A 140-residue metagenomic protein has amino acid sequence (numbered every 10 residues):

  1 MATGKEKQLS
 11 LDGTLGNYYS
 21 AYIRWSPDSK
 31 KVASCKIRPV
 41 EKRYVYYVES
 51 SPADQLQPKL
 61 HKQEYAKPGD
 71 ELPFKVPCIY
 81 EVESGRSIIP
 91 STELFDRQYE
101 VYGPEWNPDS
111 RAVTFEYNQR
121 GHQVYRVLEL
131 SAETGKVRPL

Functional and structural regions predicted by a protein language model:
M1, P77-I79, Y125-E129, L140: Hydrophobic beta-strand positions in blades of beta-propellers and related beta-sheet-rich domains
M1-Y18, L94-Y102, E116: A conserved hydrophobic secondary-structure block that centers on an alpha-helix together with its immediately flanking
A2-G4, E81-G85, S131-G135: Short loop/turn segments that connect beta-strands within beta-propeller blades
E6-L15, Y19-R24, S34-S91: Predominantly five- to eight-bladed beta-propeller fold
Y22-K31, G103-V113: Blade-terminus and WD-like Trp-Asp/Gly-His loop motifs, strongest in beta-propeller folds
P39-K42, Q119-Q123: Short glycine/acidic-enriched loop and turn motifs that connect beta-strands
C78, I88-I89, F95-E105, R111-E116: Histidine-/acidic-rich catalytic cores in large beta-rich domains
Q119-G121, V127-R138: Long, K/E/R/D-enriched contiguous segments that form extended
